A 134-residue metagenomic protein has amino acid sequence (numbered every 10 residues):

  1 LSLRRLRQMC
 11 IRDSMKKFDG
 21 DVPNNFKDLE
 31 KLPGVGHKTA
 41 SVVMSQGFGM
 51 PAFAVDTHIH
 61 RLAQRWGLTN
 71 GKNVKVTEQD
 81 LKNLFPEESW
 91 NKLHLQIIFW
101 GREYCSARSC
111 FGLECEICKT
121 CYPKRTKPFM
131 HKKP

Functional and structural regions predicted by a protein language model:
L1-I11: Single conserved hydrophobic/aromatic residue that forms the stacking wall/gate of nucleotide- or nucleobase-binding
M15-D21, M50-F53, T69, E103-F111: Short helix-capping/linker segments at secondary-structure and domain boundaries
K16-P33: Extended, structured, electrostatic nucleic-acid-contact surfaces
D28-K31, V42, Q96: Residue-level recognition of specific faces of alpha-helices
T39: Residues in the helix-turn-helix
M44-S89, L93: Phosphate-backbone recognition surface of nucleic-acid-processing proteins
L84-P134: Cysteine-cluster motifs in flexible loop/terminal segments that predominantly coordinate metals
